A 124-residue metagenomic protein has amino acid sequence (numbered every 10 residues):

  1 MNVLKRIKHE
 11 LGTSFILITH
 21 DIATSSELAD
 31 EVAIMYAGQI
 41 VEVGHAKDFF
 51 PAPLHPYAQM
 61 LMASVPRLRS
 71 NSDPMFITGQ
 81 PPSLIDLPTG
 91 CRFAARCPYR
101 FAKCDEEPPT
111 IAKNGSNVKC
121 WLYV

Functional and structural regions predicted by a protein language model:
M1-S72: P-loop NTP-binding/switch modules centered on Walker-like glycine-rich loops
H45-V124: Charged, flexible cofactor/metal-binding loops and thiol motifs
